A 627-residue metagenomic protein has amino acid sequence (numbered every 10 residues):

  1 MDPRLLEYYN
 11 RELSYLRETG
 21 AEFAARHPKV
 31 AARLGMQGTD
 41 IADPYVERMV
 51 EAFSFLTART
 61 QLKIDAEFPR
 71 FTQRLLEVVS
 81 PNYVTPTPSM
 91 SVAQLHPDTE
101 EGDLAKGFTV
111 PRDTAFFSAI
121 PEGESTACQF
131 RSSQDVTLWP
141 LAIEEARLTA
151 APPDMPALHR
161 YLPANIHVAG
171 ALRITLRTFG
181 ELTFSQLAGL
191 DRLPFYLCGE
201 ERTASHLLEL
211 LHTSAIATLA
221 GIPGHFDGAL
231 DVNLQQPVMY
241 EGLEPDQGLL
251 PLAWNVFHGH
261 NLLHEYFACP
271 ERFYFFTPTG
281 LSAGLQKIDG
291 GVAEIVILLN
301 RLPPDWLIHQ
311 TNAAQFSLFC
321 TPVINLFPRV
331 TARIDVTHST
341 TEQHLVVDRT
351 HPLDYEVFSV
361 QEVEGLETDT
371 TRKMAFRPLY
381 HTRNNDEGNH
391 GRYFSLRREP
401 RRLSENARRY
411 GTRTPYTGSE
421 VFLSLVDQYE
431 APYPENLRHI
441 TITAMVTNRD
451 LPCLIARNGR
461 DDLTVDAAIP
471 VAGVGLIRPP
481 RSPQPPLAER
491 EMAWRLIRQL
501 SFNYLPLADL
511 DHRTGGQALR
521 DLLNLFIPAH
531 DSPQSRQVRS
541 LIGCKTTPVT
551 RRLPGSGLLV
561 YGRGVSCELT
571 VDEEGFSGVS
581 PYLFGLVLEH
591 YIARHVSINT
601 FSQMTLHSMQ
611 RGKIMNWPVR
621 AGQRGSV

Functional and structural regions predicted by a protein language model:
M1-F226, D231-Q235, Y240-G242: Extended assembly-interface regions of large multimeric machines
M1-V30, L34-Q37, P237, D246-Q286 (+3 more regions): Mixed-charge (acidic/basic) macromolecular-recognition segments
Y8, L56-K63, R74-Y83, P88-A105 (+8 more regions): Short linear motifs embedded in intrinsically disordered, proline/glycine-rich low-complexity segments
M49-L56, L75, L211, S317-V323 (+4 more regions): Short, Φ-rich (hydrophobic/aromatic) sequence segments
L56-D65, N82, L158-L190, Q310 (+6 more regions): Extracellular ectodomain segments of secreted/surface proteins
S89-S91, V168-L172, G189-D191, S214 (+3 more regions): Residues at beta-strand starts and edge strands
R147, E181-R398: Short, low-complexity Pro/Thr/Gly
T368-V627: C-terminal domain/tail detector
